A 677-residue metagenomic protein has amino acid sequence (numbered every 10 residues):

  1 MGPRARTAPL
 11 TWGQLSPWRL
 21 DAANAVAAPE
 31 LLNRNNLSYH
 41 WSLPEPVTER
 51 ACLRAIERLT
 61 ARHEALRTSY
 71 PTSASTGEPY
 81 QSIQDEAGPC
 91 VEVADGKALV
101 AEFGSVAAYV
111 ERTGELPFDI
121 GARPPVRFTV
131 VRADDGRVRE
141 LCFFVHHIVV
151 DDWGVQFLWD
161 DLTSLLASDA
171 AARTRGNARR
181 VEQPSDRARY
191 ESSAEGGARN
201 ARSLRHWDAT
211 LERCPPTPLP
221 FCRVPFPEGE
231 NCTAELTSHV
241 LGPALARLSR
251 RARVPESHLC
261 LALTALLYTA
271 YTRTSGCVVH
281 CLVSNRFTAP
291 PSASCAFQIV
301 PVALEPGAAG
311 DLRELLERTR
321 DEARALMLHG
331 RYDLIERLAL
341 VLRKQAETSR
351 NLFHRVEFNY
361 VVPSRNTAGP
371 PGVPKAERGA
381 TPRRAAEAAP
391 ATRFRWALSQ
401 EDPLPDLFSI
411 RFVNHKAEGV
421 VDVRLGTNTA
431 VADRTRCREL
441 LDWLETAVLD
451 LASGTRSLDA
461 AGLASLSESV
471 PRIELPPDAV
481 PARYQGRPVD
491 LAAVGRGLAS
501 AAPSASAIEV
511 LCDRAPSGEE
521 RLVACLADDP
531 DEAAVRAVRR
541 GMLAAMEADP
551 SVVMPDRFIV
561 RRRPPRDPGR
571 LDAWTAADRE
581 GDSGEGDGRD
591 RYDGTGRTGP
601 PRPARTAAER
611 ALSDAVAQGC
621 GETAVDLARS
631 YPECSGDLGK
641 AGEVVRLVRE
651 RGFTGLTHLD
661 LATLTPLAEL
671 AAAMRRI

Functional and structural regions predicted by a protein language model:
M1-A28, L53-K97, A122-P124, R180-N231 (+1 more regions): Short amphipathic alpha-helices and their capping loops
M1-A5, E45-A61, E78-A122, P243 (+5 more regions): A short, small/polar-residue-rich loop/turn motif at beta-strand boundaries within alpha/beta enzyme cores
M1-L15, R434, R438-D513, G518-R521 (+2 more regions): Flexible, non-catalytic linker and terminal segments flanking ANL/adenylate-forming cores
P3-R6, V26-N36, L53, E64-A65 (+7 more regions): His-Asp-centered acyl/peptidyl-transfer active-site segments
T7-G13, A94-G96, R123-S185, R286 (+1 more regions): Active-site-proximal acidic secondary-structure segment that organizes catalysis
L31-A51, I120-F143, V224-R286, F297-I299 (+4 more regions): Gly/Ser/Thr-rich phosphate-binding loops and adjoining beta-strand/alpha-helix segments that form adenosine-phosphate
H63, R67, W159, S275-L282 (+3 more regions): Extended, hydrophobic beta-loop-alpha segments that form or line the acyl/peptidyl-thioester binding and transfer paths
A501-C512, S517-E519, D614-G636, A641 (+1 more regions): Phosphopantetheine carrier-protein modules
